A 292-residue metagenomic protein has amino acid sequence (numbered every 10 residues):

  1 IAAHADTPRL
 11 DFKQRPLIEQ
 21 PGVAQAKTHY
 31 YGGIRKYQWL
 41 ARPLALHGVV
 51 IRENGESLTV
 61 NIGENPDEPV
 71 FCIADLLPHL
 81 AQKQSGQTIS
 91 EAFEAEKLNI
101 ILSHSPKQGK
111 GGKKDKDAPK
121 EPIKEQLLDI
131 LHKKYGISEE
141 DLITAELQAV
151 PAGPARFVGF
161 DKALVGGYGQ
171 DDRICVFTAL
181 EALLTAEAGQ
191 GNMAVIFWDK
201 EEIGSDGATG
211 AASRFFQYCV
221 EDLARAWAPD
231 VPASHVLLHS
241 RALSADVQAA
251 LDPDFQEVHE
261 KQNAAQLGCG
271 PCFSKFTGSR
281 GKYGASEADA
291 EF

Functional and structural regions predicted by a protein language model:
I1-F292: N-terminal hydrophobic/helix-forming segments and targeting peptides
